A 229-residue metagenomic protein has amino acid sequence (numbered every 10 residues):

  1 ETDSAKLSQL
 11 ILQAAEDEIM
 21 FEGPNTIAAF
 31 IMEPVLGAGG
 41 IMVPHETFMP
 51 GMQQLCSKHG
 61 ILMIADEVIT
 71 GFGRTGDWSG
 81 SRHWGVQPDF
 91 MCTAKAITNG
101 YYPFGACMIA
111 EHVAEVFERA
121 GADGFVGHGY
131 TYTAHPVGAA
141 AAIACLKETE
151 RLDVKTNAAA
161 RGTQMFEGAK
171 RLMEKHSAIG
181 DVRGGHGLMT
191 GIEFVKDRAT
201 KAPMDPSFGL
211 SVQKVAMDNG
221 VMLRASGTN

Functional and structural regions predicted by a protein language model:
E1-N229: Conserved N-terminal phosphate-binding loop of PLP-dependent enzymes in the Aspartate aminotransferase
